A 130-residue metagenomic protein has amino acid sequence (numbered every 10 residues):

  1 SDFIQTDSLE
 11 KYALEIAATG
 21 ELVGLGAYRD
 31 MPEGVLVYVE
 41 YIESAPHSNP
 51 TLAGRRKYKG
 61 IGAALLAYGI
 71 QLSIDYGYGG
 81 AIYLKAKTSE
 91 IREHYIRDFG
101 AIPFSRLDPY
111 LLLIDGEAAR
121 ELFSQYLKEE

Functional and structural regions predicted by a protein language model:
S1-R56, Q71-Y83, K87-E90, R97-E130: Non-catalytic substrate-recognition and accessory regions of acyl/acetyltransferase enzymes
Y58-G69: Glycine-rich acyl-CoA binding loop
L65, E90-I91: Conserved short alpha-helix immediately C-terminal to the canonical SAM/SAH-binding motif I of Rossmann-like
